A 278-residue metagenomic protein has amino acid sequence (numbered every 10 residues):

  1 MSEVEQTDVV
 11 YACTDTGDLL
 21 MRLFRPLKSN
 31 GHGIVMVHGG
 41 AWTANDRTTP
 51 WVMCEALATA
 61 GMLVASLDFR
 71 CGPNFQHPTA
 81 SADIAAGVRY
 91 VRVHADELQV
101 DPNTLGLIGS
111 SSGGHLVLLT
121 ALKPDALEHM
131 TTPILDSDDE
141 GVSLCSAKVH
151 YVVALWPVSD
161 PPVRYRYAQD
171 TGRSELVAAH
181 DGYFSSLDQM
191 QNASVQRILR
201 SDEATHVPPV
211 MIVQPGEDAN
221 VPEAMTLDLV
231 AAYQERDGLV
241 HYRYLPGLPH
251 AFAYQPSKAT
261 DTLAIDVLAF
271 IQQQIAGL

Functional and structural regions predicted by a protein language model:
M1-L278: Alpha/beta-hydrolase superfamily serine-hydrolase fold, recognizing
